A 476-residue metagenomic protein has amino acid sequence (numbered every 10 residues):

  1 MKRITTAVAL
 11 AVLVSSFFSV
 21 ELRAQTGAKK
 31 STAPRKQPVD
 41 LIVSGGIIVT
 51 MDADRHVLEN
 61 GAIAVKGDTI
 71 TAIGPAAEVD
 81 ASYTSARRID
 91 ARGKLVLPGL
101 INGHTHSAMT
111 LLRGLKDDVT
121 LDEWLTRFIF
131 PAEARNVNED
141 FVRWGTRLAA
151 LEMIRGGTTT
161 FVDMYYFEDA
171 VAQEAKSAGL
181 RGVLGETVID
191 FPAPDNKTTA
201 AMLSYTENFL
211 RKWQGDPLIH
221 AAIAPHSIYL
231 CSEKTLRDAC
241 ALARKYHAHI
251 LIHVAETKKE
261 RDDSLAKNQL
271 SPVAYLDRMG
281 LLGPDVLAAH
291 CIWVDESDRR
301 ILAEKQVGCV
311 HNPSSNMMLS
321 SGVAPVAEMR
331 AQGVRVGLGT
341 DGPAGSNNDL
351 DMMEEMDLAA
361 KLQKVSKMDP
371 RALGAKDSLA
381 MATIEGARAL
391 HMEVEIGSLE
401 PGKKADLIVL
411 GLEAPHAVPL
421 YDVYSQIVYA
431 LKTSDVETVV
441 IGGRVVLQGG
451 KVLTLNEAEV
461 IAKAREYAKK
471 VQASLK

Functional and structural regions predicted by a protein language model:
I4-T6, V20-G61, V65-A76, A81-S82 (+1 more regions): Active-site microenvironment of metallo-dependent hydrolases
V8-S19: Bacterial N-terminal signal peptides
Q25, A170-I292, S297-R299: Metal-coordinating catalytic core of metallo-dependent amide/deamination hydrolases
Q37-G45, D80-W124, R147-R155: Replace "His-x-His-based motif
L111-W144, L151, G179-A200, K258-D285 (+3 more regions): Active-site gating loops and adjacent loop-to-helix segments of metal-dependent hydrolytic enzymes
R113-G179, M202-G215, R465-K470: Alpha-helical scaffold segments that flank or form the walls of functional sites
V162-Y165, A222-D238, M317-S320, A389-H391: Active-site glycine- and acidic-residue-rich loops that bind and position anionic ligands or nucleotide-like cofactors
R278-D285, A327-P415, V428-K432: His/Asp/Glu-enriched, well-ordered alpha-helical/loop segment that forms or immediately abuts the divalent-metal
